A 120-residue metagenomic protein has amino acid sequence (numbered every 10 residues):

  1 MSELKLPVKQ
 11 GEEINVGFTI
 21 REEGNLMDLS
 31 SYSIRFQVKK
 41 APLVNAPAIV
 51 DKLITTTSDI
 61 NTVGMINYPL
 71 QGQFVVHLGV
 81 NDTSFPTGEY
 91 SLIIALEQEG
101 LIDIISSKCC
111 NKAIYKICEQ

Functional and structural regions predicted by a protein language model:
M1-Q120: Contiguous segments within soluble domain cores/interaction surfaces
